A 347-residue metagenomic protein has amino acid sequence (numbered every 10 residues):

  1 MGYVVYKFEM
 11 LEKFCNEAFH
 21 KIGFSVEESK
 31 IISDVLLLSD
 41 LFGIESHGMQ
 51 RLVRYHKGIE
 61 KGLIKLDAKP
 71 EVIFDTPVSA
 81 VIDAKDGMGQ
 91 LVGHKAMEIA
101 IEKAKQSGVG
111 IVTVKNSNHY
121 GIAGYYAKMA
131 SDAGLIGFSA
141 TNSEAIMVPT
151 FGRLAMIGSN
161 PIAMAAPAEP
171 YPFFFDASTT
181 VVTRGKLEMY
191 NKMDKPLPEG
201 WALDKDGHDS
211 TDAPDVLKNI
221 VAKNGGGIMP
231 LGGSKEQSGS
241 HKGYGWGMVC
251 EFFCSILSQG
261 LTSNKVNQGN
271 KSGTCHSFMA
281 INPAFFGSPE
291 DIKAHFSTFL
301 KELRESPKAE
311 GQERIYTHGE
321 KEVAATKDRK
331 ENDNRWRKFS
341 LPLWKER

Functional and structural regions predicted by a protein language model:
G2-F8, K13-I32, L37-L38, S46 (+4 more regions): Acidic, glycine/proline-rich low-complexity segments that act as flexible tails and inter-domain linkers
G2-L11, L257, K265-R347: Catalytic-core signal marking the mid-to-C-terminal active-site face
G48-I101: Active-site cofactor/substrate anionic-group-binding motifs, chiefly glycine- and Lys/Arg-rich phosphate-binding loops
I73-S79, D83, H94-G110, S210-G232: Residues forming anionic-ligand binding surfaces in small-molecule and nucleic-acid pockets of primarily soluble enzymes
A80-E169, A177-S178: A generic, well-ordered mixed alpha/beta core segment in the N-terminal half of proteins
M147-V221: Phosphate/diphosphate-binding glycine-rich loops and adjacent basic-rich segments that engage nucleotide
P196-K265: Secondary-shell segments that build the walls of catalytic and ion/ligand-binding clefts
